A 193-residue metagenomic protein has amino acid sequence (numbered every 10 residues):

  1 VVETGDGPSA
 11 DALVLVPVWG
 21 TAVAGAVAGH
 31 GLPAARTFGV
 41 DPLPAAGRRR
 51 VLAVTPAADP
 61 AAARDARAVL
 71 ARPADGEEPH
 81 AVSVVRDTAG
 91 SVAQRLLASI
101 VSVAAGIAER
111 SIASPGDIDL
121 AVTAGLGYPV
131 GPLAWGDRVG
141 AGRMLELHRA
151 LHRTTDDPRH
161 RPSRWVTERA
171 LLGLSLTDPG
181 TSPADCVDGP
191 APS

Functional and structural regions predicted by a protein language model:
V1-T88, V92-R95, S99-S193: NAD(P)-dependent Rossmann-like dehydrogenase/reductase catalytic/cofactor-binding core
